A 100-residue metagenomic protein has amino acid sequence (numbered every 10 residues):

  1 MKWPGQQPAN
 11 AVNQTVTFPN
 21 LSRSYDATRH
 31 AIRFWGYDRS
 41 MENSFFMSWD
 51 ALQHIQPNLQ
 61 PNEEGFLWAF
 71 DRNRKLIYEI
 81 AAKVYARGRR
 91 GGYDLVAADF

Functional and structural regions predicted by a protein language model:
M1-W35: Short, charged/polar N-terminal "headpieces" of proteins
W3-N13, P61-F100: Acidic, low-complexity intrinsically disordered segments
N20-S22, R29, Q56-L59, D99-F100: Solvent-exposed, flexible loop/coil residues
S22, D38-M41, W49, F70 (+2 more regions): Prokaryotic Sec-type signal peptides and long signal-anchor helices with extended Leu/Ile/Val-rich h-regions
A31-P57: A short, structured beta-strand/loop element
